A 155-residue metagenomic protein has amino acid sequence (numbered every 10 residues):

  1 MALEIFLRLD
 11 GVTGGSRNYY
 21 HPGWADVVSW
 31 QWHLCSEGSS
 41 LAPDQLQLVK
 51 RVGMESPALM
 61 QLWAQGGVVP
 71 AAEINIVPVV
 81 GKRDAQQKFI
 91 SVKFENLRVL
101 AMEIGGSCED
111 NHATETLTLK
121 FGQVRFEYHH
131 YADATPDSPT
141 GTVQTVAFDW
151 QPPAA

Functional and structural regions predicted by a protein language model:
M1-A155: Glycine-rich, low-complexity intrinsically disordered segments
